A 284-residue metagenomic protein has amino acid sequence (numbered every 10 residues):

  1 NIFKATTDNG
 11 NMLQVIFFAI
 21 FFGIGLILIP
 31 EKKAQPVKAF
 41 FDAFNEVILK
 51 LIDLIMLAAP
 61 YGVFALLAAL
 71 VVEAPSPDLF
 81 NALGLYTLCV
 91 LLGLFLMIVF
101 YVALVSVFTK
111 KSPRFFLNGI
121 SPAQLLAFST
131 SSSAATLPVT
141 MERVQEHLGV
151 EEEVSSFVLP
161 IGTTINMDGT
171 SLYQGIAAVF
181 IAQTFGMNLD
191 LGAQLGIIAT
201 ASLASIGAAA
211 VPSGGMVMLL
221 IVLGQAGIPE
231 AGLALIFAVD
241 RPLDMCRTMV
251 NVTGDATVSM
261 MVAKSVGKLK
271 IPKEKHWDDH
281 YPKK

Functional and structural regions predicted by a protein language model:
N1-F115, K275-W277, K284: Signature of multi-pass transmembrane helix bundles
K4, A39-L54, N118-L126, E142-G149 (+2 more regions): Short amphipathic alpha-helical coupling elements at transmembrane boundaries
N9-Q14, D53-M56, L91-G93, F108-F116 (+5 more regions): Membrane-interfacial loop-to-helix junctions in multi-pass transporters
F21, A43, L66, T87 (+7 more regions): Transmembrane helix-bundle signature of multi-pass membrane transporters/permeases
I29-Q35, A43-E46, T109-R114, V144-S155 (+3 more regions): Juxtamembrane helix-boundary/capping and inter-helix hinge elements in multi-pass membrane proteins
C89-A127, S132, G169, Y173-Q183 (+4 more regions): Transmembrane alpha-helices that form the ion-translocation and gating core of multi-pass ion transport proteins
L126-S205, P272-D279: Helix-loop-helix junctions within the multi-pass membrane cores of secondary transporters/permeases
G175-K284: Transmembrane alpha-helical segments and their short flanking loops that form helix-hairpins/helix-helix interfaces
